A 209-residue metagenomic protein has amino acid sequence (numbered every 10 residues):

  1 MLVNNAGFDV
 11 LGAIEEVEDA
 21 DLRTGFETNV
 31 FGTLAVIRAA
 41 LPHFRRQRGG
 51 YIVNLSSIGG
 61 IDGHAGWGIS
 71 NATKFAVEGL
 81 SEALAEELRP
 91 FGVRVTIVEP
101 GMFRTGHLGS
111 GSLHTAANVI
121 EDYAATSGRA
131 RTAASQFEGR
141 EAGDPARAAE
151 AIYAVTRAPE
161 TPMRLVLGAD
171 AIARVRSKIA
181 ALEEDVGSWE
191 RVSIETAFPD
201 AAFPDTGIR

Functional and structural regions predicted by a protein language model:
G12, A39-R48: A short helix-coil junction within the Rossmann-fold of NAD(P)-dependent oxidoreductases
A13-I14, D21-R23: Substrate-binding pocket helix/loop in short-chain dehydrogenase/reductase
V17, G63-N71, A83: Active-site loop-to-helix junction immediately N-terminal to the catalytic Tyr of the SDR YXXXK motif in Rossmann-fold
I37, T73: Active-site helix of classical SDR
S57: Residue(s) in the substrate-gating loop at a strand-loop-helix junction that position the organic substrate next
D62, A83-R94: Active-site-adjacent segment of SDR/Rossmann-fold oxidoreductases
P90-P162: SDR active-site lid
